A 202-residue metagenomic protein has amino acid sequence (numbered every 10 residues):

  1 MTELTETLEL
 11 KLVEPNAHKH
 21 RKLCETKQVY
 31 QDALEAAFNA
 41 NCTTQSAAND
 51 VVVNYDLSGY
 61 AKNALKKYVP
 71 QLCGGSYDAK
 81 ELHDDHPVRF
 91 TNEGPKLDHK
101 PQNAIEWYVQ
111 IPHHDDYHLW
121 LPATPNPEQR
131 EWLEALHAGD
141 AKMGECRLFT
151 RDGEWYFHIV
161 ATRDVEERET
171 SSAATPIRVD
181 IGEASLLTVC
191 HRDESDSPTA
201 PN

Functional and structural regions predicted by a protein language model:
M1-N202: Nucleic-acid substrate recognition interfaces
